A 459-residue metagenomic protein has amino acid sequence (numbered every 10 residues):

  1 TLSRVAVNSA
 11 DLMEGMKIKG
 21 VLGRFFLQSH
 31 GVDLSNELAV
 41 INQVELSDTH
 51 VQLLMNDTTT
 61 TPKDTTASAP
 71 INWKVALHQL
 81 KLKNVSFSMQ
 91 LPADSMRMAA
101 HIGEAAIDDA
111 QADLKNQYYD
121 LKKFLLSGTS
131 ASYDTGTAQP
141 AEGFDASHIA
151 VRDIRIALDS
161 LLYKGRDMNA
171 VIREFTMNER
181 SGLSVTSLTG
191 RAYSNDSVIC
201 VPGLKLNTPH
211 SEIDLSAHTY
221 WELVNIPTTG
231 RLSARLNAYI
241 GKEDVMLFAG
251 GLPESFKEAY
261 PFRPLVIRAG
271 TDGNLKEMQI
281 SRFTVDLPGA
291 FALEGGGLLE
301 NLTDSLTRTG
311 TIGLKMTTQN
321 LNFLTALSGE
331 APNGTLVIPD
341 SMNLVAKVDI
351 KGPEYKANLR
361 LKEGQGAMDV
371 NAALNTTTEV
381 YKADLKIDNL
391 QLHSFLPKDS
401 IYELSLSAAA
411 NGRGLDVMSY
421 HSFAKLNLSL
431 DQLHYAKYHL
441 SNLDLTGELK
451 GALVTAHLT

Functional and structural regions predicted by a protein language model:
T1-T459: N-terminal targeting/secretion presequences
